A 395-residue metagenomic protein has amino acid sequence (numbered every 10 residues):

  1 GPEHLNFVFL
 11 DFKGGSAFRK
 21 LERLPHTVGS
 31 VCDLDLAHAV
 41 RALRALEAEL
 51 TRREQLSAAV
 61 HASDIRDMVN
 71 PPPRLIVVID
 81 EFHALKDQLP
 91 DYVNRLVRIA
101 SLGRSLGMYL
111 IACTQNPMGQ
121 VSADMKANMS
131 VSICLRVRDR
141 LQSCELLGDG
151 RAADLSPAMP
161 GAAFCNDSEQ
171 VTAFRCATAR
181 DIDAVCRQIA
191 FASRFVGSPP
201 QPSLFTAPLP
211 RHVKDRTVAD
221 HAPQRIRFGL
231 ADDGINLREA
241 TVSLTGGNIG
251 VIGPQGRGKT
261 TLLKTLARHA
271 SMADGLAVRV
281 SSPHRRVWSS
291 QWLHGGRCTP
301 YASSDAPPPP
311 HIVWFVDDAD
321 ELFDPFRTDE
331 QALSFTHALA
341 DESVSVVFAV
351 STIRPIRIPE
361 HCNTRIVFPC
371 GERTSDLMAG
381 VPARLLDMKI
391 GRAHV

Functional and structural regions predicted by a protein language model:
G1-A62, D67-E145, D154-S156, D220-G371: P-loop NTPase catalytic phosphate-binding loop
K86-Q88, A127, G161-H269, N363-I366 (+2 more regions): Conserved P-loop NTPase motor module
L141, L147-A163, S168: Phosphate/diphosphate-binding loops
L146-A152, A379-R384: Conserved SF2 helicase motif VI
